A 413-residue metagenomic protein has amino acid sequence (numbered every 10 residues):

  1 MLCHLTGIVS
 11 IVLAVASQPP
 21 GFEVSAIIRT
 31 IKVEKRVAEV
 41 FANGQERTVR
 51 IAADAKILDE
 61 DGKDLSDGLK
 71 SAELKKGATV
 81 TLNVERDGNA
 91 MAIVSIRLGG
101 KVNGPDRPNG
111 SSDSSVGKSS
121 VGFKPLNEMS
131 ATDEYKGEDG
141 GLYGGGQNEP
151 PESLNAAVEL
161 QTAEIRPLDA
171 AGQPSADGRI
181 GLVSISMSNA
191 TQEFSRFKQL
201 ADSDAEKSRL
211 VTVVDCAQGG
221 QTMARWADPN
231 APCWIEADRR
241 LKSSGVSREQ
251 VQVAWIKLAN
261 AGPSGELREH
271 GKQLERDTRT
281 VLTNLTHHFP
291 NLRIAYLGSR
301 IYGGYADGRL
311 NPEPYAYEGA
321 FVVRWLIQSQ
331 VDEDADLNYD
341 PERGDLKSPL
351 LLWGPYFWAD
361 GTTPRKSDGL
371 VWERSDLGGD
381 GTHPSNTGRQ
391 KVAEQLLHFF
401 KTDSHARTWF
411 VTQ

Functional and structural regions predicted by a protein language model:
H4-D54, L58-S112: Short, flexible, surface-exposed loop segments at domain boundaries
A16, R107-S184, N189-Q199, T408 (+1 more regions): N-terminal secretory targeting modules
I27, K76-T79, Q192, R196-Q199 (+9 more regions): Extracytoplasmic/secreted proteins, especially bacterial periplasmic and envelope-associated proteins
K56, D87-N89, M187-Q192, A217-R225 (+5 more regions): Solvent-exposed loop/turn segments at secondary-structure junctions within structured extracellular/periplasmic domains
K63-S66, A78, I301-Q413: Catalytic His-Asp segment of secreted/periplasmic serine-dependent ester chemistry enzymes
E85, L98, K198-D202, E206 (+6 more regions): Sec-exported extracytoplasmic/periplasmic mature domains
G137, G144-A157, A176-E275: Conserved SGNH/GDSL esterase-like catalytic core that processes O-acyl groups on lipids and polysaccharides
E164-D177, D202-K207, D238-Q250, P263 (+3 more regions): Surface-exposed acidic, glycine-flexible loop patches that form ligand/cofactor-binding and adhesion interfaces
